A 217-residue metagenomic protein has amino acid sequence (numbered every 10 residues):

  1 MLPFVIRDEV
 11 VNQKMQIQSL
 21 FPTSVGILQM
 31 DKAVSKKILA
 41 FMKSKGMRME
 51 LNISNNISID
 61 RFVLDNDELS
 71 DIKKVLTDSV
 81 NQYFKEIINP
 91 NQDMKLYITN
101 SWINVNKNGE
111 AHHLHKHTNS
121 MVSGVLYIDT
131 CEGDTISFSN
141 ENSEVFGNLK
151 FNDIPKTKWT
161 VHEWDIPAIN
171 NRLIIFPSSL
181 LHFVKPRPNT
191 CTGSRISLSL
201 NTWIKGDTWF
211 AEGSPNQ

Functional and structural regions predicted by a protein language model:
L2-N91, W102, A111, N216: Non-heme Fe(II)/2-oxoglutarate
L20, D93-K95, K116-S120, T190-S194: A generic structural micro-feature
L96-N104: A short glycine-rich, His/Asp/Glu-containing loop-to-beta-strand
N106-I175, N201, D207-N216: Catalytic core of non-heme Fe(II) oxygenases with the double-stranded beta-helix
H112-H115, H182-T190: Short beta-strand His + acidic residue motifs that chelate non-heme Fe in jelly-roll/DSBH and cupin folds
W164-P167, R187-C191: Exposed beta-sheet edge/beta-hairpin loop segments within beta-rich domains
T192-T202: A short alpha/beta connector and helix-capping loop motif
